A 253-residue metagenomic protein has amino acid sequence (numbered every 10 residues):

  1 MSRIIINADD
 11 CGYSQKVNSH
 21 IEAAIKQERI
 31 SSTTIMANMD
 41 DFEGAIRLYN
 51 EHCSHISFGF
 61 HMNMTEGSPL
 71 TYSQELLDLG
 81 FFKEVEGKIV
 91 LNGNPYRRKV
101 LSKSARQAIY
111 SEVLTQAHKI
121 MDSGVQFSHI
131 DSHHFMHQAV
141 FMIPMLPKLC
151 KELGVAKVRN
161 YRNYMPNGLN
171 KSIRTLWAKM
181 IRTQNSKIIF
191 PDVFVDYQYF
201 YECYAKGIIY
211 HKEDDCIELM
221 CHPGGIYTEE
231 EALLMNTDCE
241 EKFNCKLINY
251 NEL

Functional and structural regions predicted by a protein language model:
S2-I5, Q15-G124, H129, H137-L253: Terminal accessory/targeting
A8-G12: DG-centered beta-turn motif at the end of beta-strands
S132: Active-site histidine-anchored catalytic micro-motif
